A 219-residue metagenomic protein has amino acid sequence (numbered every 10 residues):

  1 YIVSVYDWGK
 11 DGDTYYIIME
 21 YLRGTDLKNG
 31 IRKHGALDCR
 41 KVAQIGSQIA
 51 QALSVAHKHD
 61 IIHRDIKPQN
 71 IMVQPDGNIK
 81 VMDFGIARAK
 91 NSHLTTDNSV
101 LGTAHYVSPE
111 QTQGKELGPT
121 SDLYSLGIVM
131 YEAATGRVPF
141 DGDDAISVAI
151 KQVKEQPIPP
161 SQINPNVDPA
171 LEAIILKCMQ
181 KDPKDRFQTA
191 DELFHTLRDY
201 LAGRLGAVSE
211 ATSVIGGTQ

Functional and structural regions predicted by a protein language model:
W8: Activation-segment/catalytic-loop signature of the eukaryotic protein kinase fold
G12-D26, G30: Conserved short submotifs of the Hanks-type protein kinase catalytic core that shape the nucleotide-binding pocket
I45-G46: Activation segment signature within eukaryotic-like protein kinase domains
I49-I61: Protein kinase catalytic-loop region centered on the HRD/HxD motif
V73-G77: Activation-loop N-terminal segment of eukaryotic-like protein kinases
D97-V107: Conserved activation segment of eukaryotic-like protein kinases, specifically the C-terminal portion of the activation
H105-G206: C-terminal lobe helix-coil module of Hanks-type protein kinase domains
